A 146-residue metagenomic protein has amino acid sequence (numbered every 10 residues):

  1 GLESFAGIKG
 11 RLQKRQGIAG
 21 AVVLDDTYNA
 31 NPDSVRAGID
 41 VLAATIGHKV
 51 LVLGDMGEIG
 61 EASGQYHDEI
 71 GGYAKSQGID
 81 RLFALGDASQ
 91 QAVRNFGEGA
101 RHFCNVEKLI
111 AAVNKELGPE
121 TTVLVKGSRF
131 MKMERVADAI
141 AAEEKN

Functional and structural regions predicted by a protein language model:
G1-N146: ATP-dependent carboxylate-amine ligase
